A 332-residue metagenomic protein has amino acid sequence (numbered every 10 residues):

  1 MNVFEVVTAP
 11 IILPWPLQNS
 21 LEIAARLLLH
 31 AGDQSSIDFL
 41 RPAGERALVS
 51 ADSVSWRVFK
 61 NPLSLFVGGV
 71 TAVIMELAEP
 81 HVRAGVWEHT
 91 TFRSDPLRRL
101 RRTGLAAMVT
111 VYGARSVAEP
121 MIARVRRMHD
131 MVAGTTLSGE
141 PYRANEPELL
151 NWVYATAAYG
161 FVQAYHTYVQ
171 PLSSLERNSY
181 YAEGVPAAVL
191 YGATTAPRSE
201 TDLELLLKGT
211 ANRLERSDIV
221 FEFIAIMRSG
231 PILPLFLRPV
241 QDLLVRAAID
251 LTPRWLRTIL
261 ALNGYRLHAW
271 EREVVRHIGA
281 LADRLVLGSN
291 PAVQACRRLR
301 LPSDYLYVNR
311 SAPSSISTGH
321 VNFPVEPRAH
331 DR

Functional and structural regions predicted by a protein language model:
M1-W152, T156-R332: Mature, function-bearing regions of proteins
